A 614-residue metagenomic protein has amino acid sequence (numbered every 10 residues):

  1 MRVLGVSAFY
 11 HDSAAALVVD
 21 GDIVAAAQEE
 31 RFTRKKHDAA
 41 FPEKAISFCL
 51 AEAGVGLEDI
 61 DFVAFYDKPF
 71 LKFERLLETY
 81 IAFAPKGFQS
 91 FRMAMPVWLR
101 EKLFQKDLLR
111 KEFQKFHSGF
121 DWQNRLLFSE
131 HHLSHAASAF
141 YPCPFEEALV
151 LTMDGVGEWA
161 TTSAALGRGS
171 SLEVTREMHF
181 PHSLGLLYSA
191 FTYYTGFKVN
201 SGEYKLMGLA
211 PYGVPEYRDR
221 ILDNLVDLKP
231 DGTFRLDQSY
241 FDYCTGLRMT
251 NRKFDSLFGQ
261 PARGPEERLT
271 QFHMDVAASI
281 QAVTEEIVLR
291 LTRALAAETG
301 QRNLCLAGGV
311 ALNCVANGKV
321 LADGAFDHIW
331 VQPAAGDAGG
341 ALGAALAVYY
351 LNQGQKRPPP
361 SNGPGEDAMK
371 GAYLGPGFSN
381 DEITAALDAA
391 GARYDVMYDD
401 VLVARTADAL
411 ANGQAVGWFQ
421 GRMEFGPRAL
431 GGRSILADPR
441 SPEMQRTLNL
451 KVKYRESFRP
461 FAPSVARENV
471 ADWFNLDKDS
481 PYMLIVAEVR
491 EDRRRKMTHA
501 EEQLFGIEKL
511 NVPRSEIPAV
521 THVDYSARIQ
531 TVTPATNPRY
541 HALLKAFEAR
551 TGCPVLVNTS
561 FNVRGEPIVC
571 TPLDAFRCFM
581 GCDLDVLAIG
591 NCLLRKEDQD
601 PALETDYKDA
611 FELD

Functional and structural regions predicted by a protein language model:
R2-F73: N-terminal cofactor/phosphate-binding cores enriched in small/glycine residues, especially glycine-rich loops such as
F9-A25, T33-K36, L76-S90, V97 (+8 more regions): Flexible beta->alpha loop and helix N-cap segments adjacent to enzyme active/binding sites
A45, I287, R539: Charged catalytic carboxylate motif
H273, A277: Active-site-adjacent structural elements in enzyme catalytic domains
A278-L304: Phosphate/ATP-binding catalytic cores across multiple sugar-kinase/actin-like superfamilies, primarily ASKHA
